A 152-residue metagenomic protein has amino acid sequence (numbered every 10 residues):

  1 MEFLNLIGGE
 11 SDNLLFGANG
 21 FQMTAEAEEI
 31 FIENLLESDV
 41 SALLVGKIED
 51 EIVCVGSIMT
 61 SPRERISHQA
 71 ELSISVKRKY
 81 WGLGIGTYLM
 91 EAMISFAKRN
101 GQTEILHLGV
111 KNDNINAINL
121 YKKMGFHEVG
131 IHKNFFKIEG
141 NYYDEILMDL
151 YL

Functional and structural regions predicted by a protein language model:
M1-Q22: A short, well-structured alpha-helix characteristic of acyl/acetyltransferase catalytic modules
G8, G20-K79, M90-E91, F96 (+1 more regions): Acetyl-CoA-dependent GNAT
L83-Y88: A short glycine-leucine-enriched loop at secondary-structure breakpoints that most characteristically corresponds
M90, A97-G109: Conserved GNAT acetyl-CoA-binding A-motif
I105-V110, K122-Y142: Conserved catalytic-core motifs of GNAT/GCN5-like acyltransferases
N141-L152: Terminal substrate-recognition subdomain of acyl/acetyltransferases
